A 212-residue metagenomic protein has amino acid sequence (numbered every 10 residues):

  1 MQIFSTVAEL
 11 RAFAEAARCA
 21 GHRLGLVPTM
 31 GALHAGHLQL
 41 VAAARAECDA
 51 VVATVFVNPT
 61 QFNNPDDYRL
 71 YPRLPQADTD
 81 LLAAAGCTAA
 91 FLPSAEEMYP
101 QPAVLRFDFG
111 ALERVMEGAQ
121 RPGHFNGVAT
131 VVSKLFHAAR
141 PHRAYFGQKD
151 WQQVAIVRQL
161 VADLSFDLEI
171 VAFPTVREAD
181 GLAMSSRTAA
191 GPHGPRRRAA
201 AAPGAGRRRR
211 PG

Functional and structural regions predicted by a protein language model:
Q2-G212: Nucleotidyltransferase catalytic core that binds NTPs
